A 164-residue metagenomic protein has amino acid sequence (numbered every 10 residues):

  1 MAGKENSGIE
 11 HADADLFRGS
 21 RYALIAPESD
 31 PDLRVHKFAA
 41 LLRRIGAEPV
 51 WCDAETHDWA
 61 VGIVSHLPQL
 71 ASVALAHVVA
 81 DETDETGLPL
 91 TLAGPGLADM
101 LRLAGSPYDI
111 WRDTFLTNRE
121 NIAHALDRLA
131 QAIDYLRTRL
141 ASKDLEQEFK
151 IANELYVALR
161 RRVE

Functional and structural regions predicted by a protein language model:
M1-H11: Rossmann-like NAD(P)(H) cofactor-binding subdomain of soluble oxidoreductases
E10-L16, D113: Short, flexible, solvent-exposed loop/turn segments with mixed acidic/basic and small polar residues
L16-L101: Internal alpha-helical scaffold of NAD(P)-dependent oxidoreductase catalytic cores
L75-E82, R137, A141-D144, R160-V163: Long, hydrophobic, amphipathic alpha-helical segments used as structural scaffolds
T86-N153: Interdomain hinge/lid region at the active-site interface of Rossmann-like NAD(P)-dependent oxidoreductases
K150-E164: Short, amphipathic C-terminal "tail helix"
